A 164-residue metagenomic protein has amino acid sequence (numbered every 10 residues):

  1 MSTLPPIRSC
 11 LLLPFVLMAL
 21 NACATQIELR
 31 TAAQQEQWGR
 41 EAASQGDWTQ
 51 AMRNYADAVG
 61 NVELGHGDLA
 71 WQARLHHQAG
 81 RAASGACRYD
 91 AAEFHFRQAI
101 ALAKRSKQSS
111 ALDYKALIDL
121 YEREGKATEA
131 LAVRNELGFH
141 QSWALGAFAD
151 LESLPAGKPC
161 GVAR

Functional and structural regions predicted by a protein language model:
A24, N61-A70, L102-Q108: Flexible helix-coil transition and linker loops at the boundaries of alpha-helical arrays
A33-Q34, Q72-R74, L112: Residue register of alpha-helical TPR repeats
D57-V62, Q98-L102, G138-F139: Amphipathic alpha-helical segments of tetratricopeptide repeats
G125-R164: Terminal, low-structured helical/coil segments at or just beyond the last alpha-helical repeat
